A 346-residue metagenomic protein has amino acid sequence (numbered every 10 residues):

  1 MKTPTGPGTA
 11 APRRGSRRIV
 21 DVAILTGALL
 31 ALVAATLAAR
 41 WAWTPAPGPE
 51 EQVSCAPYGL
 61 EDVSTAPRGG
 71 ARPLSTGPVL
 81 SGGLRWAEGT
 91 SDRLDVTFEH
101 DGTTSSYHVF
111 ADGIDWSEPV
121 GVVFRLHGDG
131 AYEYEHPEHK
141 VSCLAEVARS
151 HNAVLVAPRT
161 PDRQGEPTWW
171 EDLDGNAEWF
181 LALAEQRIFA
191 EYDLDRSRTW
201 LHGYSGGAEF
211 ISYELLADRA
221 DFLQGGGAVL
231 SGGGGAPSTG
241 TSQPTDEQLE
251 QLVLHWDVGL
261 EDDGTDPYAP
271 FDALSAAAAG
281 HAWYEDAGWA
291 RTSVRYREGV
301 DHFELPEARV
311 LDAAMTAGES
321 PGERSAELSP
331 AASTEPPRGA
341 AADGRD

Functional and structural regions predicted by a protein language model:
M1-R17: Terminal targeting segments of Actinobacterial cell-envelope proteins
K2, D21-I24, A31, A35-G121 (+6 more regions): A domain-start/cap signature at the N-terminus of enzymes
P12-A28: N-terminal Sec-pathway targeting helices
I114-P167: Short substrate-entry loop that stabilizes the transition state in hydrolases
W169-D193: Alpha/beta-hydrolase active-site loop
E191, S197-L249: Primarily recognizes the serine-hydrolase "nucleophile elbow" in alpha/beta-hydrolase and SGNH/GDSL folds
G226-M315: The feature captures the conserved acid-bearing segment of alpha/beta-hydrolase catalytic domains
R309-A340, G344-R345: Catalytic active-site module of serine/aspartate enzymes centered on a nucleophile-bearing elbow/loop
